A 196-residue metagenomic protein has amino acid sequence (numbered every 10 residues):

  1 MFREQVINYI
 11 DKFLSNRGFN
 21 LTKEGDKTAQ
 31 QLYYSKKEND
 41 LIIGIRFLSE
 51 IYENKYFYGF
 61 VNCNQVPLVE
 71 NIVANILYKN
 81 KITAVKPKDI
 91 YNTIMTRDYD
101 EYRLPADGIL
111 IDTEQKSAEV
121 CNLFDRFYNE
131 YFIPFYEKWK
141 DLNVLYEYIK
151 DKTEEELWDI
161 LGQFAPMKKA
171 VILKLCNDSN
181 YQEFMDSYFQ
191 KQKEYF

Functional and structural regions predicted by a protein language model:
M1-I7, G25-F196: Intrinsically disordered, low-complexity regulatory regions enriched in serine/threonine/proline and acidic residues
S15-D26: Short secondary-structure junctions
